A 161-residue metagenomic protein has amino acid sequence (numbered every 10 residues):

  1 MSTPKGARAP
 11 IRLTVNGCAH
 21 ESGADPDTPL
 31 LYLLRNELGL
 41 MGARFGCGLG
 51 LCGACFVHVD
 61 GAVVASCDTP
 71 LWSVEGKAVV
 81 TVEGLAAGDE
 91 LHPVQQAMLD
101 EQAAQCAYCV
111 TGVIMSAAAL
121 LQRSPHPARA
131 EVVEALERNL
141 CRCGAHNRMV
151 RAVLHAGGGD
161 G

Functional and structural regions predicted by a protein language model:
M1-G161: Signature of N-terminal electron-transfer/Fe-S-associated modules in redox systems
